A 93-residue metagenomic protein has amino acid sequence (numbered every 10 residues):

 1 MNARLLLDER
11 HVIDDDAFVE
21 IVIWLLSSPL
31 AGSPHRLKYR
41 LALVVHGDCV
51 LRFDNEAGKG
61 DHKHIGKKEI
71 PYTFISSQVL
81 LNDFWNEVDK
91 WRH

Functional and structural regions predicted by a protein language model:
M1-H62: The feature represents the first ordered module of a protein
K68-H93: Short, compact, well-ordered microdomains
